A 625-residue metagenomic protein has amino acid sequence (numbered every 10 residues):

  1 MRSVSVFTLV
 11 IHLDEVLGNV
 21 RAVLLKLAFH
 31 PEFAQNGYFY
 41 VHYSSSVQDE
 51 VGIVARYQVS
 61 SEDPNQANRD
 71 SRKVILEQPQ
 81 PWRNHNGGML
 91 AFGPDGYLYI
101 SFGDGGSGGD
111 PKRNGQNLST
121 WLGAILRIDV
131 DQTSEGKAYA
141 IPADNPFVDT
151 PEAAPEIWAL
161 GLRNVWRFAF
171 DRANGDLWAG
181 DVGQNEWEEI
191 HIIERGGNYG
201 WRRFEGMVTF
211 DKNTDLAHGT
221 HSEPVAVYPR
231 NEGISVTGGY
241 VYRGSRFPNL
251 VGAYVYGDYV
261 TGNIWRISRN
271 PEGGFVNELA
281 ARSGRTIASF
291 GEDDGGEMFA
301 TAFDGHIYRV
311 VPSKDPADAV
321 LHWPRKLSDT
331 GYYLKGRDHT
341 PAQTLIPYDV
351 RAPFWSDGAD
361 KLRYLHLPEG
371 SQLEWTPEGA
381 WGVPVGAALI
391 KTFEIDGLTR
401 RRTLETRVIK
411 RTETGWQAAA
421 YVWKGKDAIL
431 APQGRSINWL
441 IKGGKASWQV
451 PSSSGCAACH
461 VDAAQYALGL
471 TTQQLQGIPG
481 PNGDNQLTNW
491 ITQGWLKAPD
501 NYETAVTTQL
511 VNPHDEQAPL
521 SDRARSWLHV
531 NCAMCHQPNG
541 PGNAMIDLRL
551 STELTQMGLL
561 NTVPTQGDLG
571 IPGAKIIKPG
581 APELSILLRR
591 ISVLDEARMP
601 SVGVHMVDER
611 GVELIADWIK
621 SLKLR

Functional and structural regions predicted by a protein language model:
M1-G109, R167-F170, N174-E186, E232-N270 (+6 more regions): Acidic, Gly/Ser/Thr-rich repeat motifs that build Ca2+-stabilized beta-propeller blades
T8, A22-L24, E32-A34, D104-F275 (+1 more regions): Beta-propeller domain segments
L13-L17, P111-G115, A154-P155, T376 (+3 more regions): Second-shell loop/turn segments in exported
F29, W158, P377-G379, C459: Short, conserved secondary-structure segments in the cores of folded domains
V59, A91-S107, L118-E152, G206 (+6 more regions): Glycine-rich, acidic and aromatic/proline-enriched surface loops and short helix-turn segments that act as binding
L162, G273-G295: Conserved blade-ending motifs and adjacent loop-strand segments that build the rim/top face of beta-propeller domains
G284-T286, T301, Y308, A319 (+2 more regions): Sequence context surrounding c-type heme c attachment/ligation sites in exported
S313-L365: N-terminal pre-domain segments of enzymes
